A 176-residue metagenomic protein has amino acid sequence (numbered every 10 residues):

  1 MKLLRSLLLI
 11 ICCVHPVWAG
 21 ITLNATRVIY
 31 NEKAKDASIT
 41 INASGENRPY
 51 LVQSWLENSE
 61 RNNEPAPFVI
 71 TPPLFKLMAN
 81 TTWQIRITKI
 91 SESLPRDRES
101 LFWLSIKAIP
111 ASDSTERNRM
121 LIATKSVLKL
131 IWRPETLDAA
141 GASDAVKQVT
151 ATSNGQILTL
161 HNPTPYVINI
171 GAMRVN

Functional and structural regions predicted by a protein language model:
K2-I10: Sec-dependent signal peptide recognition, specifically the positively charged N-region followed immediately by
V14-P16: N-terminal signal peptide c-region/cleavage motif recognized by signal peptidases
A19-N42, A140-S153: Beta-sheet-dominated interaction scaffolds and their linkers
I41-E46, Q156-T164: Asparagine-centered strand-capping/turn motif at beta-strand->loop junctions
S44, E57-S59, T82, T88-E92 (+3 more regions): Solvent-exposed coil/turn segments that connect beta secondary-structure elements in extracytoplasmic/periplasmic
G45-N62, T164-N176: Short acidic, flexible loop segments centered on an aromatic residue
N62-L94, N176: Intrinsically disordered, low-complexity Pro/Gly/Ser/Thr-rich segments with frequent PxxP/GP/PP motifs and embedded
E92-L137, G141: Terminal connector regions
